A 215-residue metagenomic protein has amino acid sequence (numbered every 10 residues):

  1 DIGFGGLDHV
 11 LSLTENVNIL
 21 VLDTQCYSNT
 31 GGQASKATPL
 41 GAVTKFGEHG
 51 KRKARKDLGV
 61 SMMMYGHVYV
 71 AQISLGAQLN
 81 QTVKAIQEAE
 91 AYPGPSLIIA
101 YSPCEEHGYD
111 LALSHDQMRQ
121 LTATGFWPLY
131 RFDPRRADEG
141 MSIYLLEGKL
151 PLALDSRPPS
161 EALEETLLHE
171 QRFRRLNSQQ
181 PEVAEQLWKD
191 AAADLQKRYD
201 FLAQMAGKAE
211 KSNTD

Functional and structural regions predicted by a protein language model:
D1-N29, G76-P93: Thiamine diphosphate
I2-G3, S28-G31, T38, H107-Y109 (+1 more regions): Short helix/loop capping segments that flank catalytic or ligand/cofactor-binding pockets
G6-V10, T14, Q33-A42, L111-R119: Short secondary-structure boundary/capping segments
N16-L20, Q25, V60, V68-A71 (+1 more regions): Structural motif
L22-C26, A34, A77, P103-E105 (+1 more regions): Short, glycine-/Ser/Thr-/acidic-enriched flexible segments
S35-Y92, L168-R175, P181: Conserved thiamine diphosphate
H49-K51, R55, S61, I73 (+2 more regions): Thiamine diphosphate
T82-V183, D190, A203-Q204: Glycine/aspartate-rich loop-and-adjacent alpha/beta segment that forms the canonical ThDP
